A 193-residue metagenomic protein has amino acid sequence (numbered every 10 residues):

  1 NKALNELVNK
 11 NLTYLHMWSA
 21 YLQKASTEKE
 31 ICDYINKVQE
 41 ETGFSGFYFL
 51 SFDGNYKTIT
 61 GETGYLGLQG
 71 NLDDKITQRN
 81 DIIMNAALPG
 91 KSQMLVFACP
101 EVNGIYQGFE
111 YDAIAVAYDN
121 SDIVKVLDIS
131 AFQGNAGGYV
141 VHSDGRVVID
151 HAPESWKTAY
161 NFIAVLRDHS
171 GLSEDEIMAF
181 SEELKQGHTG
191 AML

Functional and structural regions predicted by a protein language model:
N1-E28, F44: Juxtamembrane extracytoplasmic/periplasmic/luminal helical "stalk" adjacent to the first N-terminal
H16, G46-Y48, G137-Y139: Conserved beta-strand cores of small sensory beta-sandwich domains that regulate signal transduction, primarily PAS/PAC
E28-G43, A113-L166: Solvent-exposed, extracytoplasmic
C32-Y34, I59-P89, E154-M192: Extracytoplasmic/periplasmic sensor domains and loops in membrane signaling proteins
E41, D53-S130: Extracytoplasmic/periplasmic ligand-binding sensor regions of membrane-associated signaling proteins
F44, K91-V96, N135, G187: Short coil/loop residues immediately preceding or within conserved phosphate-binding loops of NTP-utilizing enzyme
S51-K57, H142-R146: Short acidic/glycine-rich beta-turn/loop cap or linker motifs at sensory/regulatory domain boundaries that couple input
